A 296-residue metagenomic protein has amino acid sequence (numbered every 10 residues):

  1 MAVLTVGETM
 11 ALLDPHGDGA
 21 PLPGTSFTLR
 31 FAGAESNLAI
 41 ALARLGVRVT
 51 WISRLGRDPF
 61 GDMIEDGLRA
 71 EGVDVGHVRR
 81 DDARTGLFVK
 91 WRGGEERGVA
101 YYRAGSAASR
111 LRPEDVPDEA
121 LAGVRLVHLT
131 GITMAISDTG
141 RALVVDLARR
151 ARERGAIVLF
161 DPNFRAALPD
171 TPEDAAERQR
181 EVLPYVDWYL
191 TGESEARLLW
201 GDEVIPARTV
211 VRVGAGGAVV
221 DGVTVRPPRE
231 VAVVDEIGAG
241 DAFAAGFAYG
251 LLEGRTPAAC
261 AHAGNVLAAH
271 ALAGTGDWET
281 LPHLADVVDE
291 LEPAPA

Functional and structural regions predicted by a protein language model:
M1, R149-E153, G201-A296: Conserved phosphate-binding/catalytic region of the ribokinase-like
M1-E71, V233: Glycine-rich phosphate/adenosyl-contacting loop at the front of the ribokinase-like
I40, L87-W91, G217-D221: Short beta-strand scaffold segments in enzyme catalytic cores
L42, G192, G240: Short, conserved phosphate/pyrophosphate- and ester-handling motifs at nucleotide-, phospho-/glycolipid
R48-I132, D289-A296: Conserved N-terminal subdomain of the carbohydrate kinase-like
R57-V73, D174-V186, P206: Short, electropositive alpha-helical surface patch
L126, I132-V204, G216-A218: Conserved beta-alpha-beta core of the PfkB/ribokinase-like small-molecule kinase fold
